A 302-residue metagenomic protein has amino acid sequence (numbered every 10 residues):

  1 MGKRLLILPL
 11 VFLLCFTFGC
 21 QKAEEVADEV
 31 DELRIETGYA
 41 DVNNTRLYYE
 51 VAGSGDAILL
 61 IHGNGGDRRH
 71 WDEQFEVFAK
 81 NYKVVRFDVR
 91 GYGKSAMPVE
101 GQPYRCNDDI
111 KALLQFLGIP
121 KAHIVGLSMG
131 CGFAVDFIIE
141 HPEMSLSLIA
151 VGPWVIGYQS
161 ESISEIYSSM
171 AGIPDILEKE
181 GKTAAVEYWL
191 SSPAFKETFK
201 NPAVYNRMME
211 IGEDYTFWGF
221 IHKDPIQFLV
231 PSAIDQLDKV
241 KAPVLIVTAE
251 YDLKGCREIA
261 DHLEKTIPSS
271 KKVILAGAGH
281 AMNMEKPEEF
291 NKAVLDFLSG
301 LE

Functional and structural regions predicted by a protein language model:
G2-L6, L10-I58, N81-Y82, L295 (+1 more regions): Alpha/beta-hydrolase fold catalytic core
T45-A96: Conserved HGGG/HGGXW glycine-rich cap/lid loop of the alpha/beta-hydrolase fold
R86-V125, M129, K292: Active-site loop/oxyanion-hole signature of alpha/beta-hydrolase fold enzymes
I139-E140, L146-E178: Flexible "cap/lid" loop of the alpha/beta hydrolase fold
S160-E165, I176-Q236: Conserved alpha/beta-hydrolase catalytic His-Asp/Glu region
V240, I246-T248: Short beta-strand/loop motif that positions the catalytic acidic residue of the alpha/beta-hydrolase fold
L253-I259: Conserved alpha/beta-hydrolase "acid-adjacent" motif
S270-E302: Catalytic active-site module of serine/aspartate enzymes centered on a nucleophile-bearing elbow/loop
